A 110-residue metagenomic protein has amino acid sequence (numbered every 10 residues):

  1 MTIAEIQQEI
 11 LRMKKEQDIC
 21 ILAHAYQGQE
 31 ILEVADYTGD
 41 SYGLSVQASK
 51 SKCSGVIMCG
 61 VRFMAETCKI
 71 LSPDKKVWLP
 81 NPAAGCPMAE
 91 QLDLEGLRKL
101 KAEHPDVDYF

Functional and structural regions predicted by a protein language model:
M1-F110: Active-site loop-to-helix "anion-binding N-cap" substructures in soluble metabolic enzymes
